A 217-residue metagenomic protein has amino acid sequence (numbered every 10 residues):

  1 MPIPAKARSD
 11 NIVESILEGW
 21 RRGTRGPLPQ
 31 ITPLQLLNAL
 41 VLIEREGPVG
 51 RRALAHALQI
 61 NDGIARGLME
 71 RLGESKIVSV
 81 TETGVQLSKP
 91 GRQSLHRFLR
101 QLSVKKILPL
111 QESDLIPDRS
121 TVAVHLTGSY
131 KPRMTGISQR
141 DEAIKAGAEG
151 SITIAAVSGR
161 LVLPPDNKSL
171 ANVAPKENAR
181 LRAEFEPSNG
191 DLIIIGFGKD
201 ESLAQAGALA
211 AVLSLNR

Functional and structural regions predicted by a protein language model:
A7-L37: Short alpha-helical segments that sit at the start of domains
P33-V49: Short amphipathic alpha-helical interface segments
R52-A57: A short acidic, leucine-rich amphipathic alpha-helix
Q59-E74: Short amphipathic alpha-helical interaction segments
G73-T83: A short, conserved structural fragment
T83-F98: Basic, amphipathic "hinge/linker" alpha-helix immediately C-terminal to the N-terminal HTH DNA-binding motif
L102-D118: Long, charged amphipathic helices and adjacent flexible linkers at domain junctions
S113-S214: Mid-protein regulatory/catalytic core that forms ligand/cofactor-binding pockets and protein-protein interaction
